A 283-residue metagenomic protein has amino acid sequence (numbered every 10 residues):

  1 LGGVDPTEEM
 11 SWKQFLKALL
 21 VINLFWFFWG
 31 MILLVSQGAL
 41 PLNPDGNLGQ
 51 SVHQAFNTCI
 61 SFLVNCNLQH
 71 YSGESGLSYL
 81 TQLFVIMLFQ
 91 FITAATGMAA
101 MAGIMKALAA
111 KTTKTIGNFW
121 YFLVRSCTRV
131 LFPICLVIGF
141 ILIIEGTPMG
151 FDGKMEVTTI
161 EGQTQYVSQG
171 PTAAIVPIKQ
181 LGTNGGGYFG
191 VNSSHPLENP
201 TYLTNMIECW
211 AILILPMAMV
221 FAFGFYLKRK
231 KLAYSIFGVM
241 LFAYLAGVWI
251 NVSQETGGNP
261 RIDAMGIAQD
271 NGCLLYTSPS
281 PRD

Functional and structural regions predicted by a protein language model:
L1-A55, T113, G117, Y121 (+2 more regions): N-terminal alpha-helical transmembrane segments of multi-pass membrane transport and channel/translocase proteins
G3-S11, F15, Q50, E74-I86 (+6 more regions): Membrane-helix interfacial "entry" motifs
K17-K106: Membrane-interface helix-loop-helix modules in multi-pass membrane proteins
I22-G30, T93, G97, V137 (+3 more regions): Alpha-helical transmembrane segments of multipass membrane proteins
C66-T93, G187-L215: Individual transmembrane alpha-helix segments
T81-G150, C209-A222, R229-A233: A conserved hydrophobic secondary-structure block that centers on an alpha-helix together with its immediately flanking
V124-Q169, Y234-L245, W249-G257, A264 (+2 more regions): Gly/Pro-rich turn-and-neighbor structural signature
Y276-D283: Conserved small/polar residues in nucleotide/adenosyl-binding loops
